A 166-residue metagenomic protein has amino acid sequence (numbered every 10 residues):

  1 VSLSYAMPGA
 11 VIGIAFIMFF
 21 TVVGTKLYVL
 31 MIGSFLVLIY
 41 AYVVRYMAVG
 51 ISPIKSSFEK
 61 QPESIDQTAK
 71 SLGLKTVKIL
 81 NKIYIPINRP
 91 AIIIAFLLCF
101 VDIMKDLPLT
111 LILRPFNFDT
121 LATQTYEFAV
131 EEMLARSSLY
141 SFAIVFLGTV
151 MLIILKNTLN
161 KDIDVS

Functional and structural regions predicted by a protein language model:
S2, M18, Y42, I87 (+3 more regions): Residue-level recognition of pore/gate-forming positions within transmembrane alpha-helices of multi-pass
L3, M7, V44, I51-I54 (+2 more regions): Transmembrane alpha-helices
P8, F35-L36, D66, V77 (+3 more regions): Residues that define the loop-to-transmembrane-helix transition and helix capping in multi-pass membrane transporters
A10-V44, V77, L113-N117: Membrane-interfacial helix termini and adjacent extracytoplasmic/periplasmic loops of multi-pass transporters
I12-F16, G50, F96-L97, K105 (+2 more regions): Hydrophobic/aromatic residues in alpha-helical transmembrane segments
V49, P90, G148-L152: Hydrophobic transmembrane alpha-helices of multi-pass small-molecule transporters
K55-D66, K70, L74-K82, L98 (+1 more regions): C-terminal transmembrane helix and the adjacent membrane-cytosol boundary/short C-terminal tail of inner/organellar
M104, T110-I153, N160: Interhelical loop and adjacent transmembrane-helix boundary motif in polytopic membrane transport permeases
